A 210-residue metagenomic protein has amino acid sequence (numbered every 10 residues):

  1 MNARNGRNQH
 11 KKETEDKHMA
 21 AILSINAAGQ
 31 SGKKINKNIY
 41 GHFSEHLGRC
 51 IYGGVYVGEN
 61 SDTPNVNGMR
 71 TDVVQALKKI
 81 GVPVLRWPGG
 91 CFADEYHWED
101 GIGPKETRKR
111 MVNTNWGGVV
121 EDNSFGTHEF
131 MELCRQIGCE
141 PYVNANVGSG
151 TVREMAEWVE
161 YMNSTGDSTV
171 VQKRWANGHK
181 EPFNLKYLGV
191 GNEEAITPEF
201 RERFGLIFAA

Functional and structural regions predicted by a protein language model:
Q9-H10: Low-complexity, intrinsically disordered or signal/transmembrane-proximal segments
E13-A210: Non-catalytic accessory regions flanking glycosidase/transglycosidase catalytic cores in CAZymes
